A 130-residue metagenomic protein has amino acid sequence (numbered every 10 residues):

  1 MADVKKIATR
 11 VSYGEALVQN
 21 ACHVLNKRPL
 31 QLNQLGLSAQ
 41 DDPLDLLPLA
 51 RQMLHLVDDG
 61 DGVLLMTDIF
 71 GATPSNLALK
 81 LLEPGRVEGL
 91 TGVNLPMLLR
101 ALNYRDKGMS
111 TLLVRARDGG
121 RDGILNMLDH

Functional and structural regions predicted by a protein language model:
M1-H130: N-terminal loops that bind phosphate or other acidic moieties and the adjacent beta-alpha structural core
